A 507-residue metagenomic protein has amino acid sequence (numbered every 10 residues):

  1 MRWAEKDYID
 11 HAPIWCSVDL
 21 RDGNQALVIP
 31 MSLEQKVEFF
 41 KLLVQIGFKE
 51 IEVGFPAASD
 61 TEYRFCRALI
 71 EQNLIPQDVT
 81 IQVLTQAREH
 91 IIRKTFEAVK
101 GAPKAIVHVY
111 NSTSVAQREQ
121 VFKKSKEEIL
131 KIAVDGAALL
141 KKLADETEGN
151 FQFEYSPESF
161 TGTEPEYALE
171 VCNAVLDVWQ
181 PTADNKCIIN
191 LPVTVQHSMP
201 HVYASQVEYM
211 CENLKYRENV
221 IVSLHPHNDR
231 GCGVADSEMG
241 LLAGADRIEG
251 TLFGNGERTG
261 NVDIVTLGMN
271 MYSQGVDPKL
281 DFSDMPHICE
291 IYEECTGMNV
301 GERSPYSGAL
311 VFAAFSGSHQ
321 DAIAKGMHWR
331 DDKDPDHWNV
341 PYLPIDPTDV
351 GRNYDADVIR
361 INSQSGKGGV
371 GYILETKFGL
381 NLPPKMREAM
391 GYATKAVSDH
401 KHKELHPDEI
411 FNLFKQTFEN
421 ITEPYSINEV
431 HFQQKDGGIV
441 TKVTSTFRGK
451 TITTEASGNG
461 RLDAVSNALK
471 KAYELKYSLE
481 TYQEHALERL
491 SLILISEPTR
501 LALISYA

Functional and structural regions predicted by a protein language model:
M1-D19, G275-E455, L490-L492: A mid-to-C-terminal "edge-of-domain" accessory segment
M1-E89, V358-I361, S365, G371: N-terminal capping/small domains of soluble enzymes
W15, L33-I46, E89, R93-R118 (+2 more regions): Alpha/beta enzyme core
W15-V18, I51-V53, Q77-T85, A105-V109 (+4 more regions): Hydrophobic faces of well-ordered beta-strands that scaffold small-molecule active sites in alpha/beta enzyme cores
E62-T85, V134-K142, V207-V222: Alpha-helix-loop-beta-strand connector modules within alpha/beta enzyme cores
S198-H328: Catalytic alpha/beta core domains of metabolic enzymes, predominantly
L475-L492, S496: Generic long, charged, amphipathic alpha-helical segments
I493-A507: Single conserved hydrophobic/aromatic residue that forms the stacking wall/gate of nucleotide- or nucleobase-binding
